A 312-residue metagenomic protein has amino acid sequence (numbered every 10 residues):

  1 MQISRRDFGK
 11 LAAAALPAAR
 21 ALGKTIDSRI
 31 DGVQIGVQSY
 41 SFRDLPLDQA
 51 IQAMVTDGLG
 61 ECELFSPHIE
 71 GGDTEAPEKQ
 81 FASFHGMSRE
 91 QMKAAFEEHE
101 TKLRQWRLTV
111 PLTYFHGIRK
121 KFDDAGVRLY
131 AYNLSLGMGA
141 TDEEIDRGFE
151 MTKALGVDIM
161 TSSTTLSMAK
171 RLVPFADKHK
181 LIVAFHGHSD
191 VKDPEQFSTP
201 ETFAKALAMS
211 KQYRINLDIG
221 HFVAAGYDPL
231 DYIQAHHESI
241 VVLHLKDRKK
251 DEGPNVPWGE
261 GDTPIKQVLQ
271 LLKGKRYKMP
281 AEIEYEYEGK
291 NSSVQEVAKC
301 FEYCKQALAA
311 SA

Functional and structural regions predicted by a protein language model:
Q2-G36, R43-E61, I69, D73-Q91 (+2 more regions): Histidine-acidic metal/acid-base catalytic patches
A12-A14, A18-L22, D27-R29, Q49 (+4 more regions): Active-site acidic/histidine proton-transfer and metal-coordination neighborhood in alpha/beta enzyme cores
Q34-G36, K102-R104, Y132-L134, G156-D158 (+1 more regions): A short, structure-level motif marking secondary-structure boundaries and short turns
Q38-S39, W106-R107, L136-G137, M160-T161 (+2 more regions): A generic structural signal for short
S41, F65-S66, N133, G187: Residue-level recognition of beta-strand->loop/alpha-helix junctions
G60, P67-K79, T109-R119, D123-R128 (+1 more regions): Active-site anion-binding loops
C62-L64, L129-Y132, T161-S162, P280-I283: Short beta-strand segments at enzyme active-site cores
P77-P111, F115: Aromatic- and acidic-residue-enriched carbohydrate-binding clefts of CAZyme catalytic domains
